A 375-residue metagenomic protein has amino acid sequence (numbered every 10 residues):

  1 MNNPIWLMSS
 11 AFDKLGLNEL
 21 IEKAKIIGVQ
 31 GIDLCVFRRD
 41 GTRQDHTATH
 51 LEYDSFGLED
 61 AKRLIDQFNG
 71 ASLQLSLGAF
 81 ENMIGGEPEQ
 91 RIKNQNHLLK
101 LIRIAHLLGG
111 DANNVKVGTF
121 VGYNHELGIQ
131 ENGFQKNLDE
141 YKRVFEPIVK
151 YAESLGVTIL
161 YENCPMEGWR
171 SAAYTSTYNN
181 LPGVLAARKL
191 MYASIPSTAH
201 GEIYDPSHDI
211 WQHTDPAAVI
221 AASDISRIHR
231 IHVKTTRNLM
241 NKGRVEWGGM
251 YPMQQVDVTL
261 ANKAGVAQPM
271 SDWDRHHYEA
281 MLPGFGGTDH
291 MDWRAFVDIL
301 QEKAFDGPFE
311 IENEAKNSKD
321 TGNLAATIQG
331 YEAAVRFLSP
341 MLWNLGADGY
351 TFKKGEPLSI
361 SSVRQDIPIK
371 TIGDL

Functional and structural regions predicted by a protein language model:
M1-S9, D13-G28, P88, L99 (+6 more regions): Histidine-acidic metal/acid-base catalytic patches
S9-A11, C35-V36, N163: Residue-level recognition of beta-strand->loop/alpha-helix junctions
Q30, L34-P147, E153-S154, T158 (+5 more regions): Structural motif corresponding to the early beta-alpha repeats
L34, T119, Y161, I231-V233 (+1 more regions): Short glycine/serine/threonine-enriched helix-capping/active-site loop that flanks the nucleotide-sugar donor pocket
G118-I129, E162-V184: Active-site-proximal loop/short-helix segments that contain or immediately flank catalytic acid/base residue(s)
L138-D139, V149, G168, A187: Eukaryote-skewed repeat-based solenoidal scaffolds used as protein-protein interaction platforms, primarily
Y161-E162, D205: Conserved beta-alpha-beta core of the PfkB/ribokinase-like small-molecule kinase fold
